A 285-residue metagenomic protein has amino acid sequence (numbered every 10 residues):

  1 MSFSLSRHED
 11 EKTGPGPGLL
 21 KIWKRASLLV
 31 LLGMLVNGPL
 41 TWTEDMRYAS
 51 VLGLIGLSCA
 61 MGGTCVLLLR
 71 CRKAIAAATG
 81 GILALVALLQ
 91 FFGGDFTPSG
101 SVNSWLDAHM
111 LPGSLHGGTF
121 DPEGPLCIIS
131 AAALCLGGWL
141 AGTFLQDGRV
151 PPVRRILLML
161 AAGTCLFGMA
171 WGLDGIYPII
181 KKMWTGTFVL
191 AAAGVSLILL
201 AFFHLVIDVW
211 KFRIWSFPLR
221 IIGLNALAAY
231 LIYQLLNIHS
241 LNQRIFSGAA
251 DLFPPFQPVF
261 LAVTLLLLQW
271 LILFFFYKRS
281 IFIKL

Functional and structural regions predicted by a protein language model:
M1-L285: Alpha-helical transmembrane segments and their immediate juxtamembrane cytosolic regions
